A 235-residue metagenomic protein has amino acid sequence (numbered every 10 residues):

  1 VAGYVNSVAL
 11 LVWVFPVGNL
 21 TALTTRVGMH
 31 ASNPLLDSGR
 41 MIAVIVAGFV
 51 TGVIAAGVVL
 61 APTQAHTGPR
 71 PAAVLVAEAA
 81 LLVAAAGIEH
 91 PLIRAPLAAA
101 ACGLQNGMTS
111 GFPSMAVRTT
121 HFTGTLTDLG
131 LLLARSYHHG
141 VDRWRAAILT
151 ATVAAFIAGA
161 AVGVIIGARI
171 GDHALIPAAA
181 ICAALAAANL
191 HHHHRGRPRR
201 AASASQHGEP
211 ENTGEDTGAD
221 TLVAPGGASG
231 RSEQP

Functional and structural regions predicted by a protein language model:
V1-G208, Q234: Alpha-helical transmembrane segments of multi-pass membrane proteins
S229-G230: Short, intrinsically disordered C-terminal tails of secreted or membrane-associated proteins
